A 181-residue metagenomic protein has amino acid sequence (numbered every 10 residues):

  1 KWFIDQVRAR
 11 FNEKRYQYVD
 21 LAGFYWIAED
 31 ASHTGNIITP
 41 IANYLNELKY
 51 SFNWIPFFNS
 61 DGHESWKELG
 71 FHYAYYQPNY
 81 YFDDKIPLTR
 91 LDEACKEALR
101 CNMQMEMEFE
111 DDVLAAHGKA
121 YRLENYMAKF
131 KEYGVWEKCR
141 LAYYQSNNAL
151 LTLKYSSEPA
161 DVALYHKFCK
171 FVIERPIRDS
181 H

Functional and structural regions predicted by a protein language model:
K1-D20, K129-F130: An active-site-proximal structural segment forming one wall of the substrate-binding cleft that immediately precedes
K1-I4, D20-D30, A42-H63, M107-E108: Aromatic-lined carbohydrate-recognition surfaces of secreted/lumenal glycan-active proteins
I4-N12, F57-W66, I86-A94: Alpha-helical scaffolding within the catalytic cores of extracellular/periplasmic polymer-degrading hydrolases
R8, I38-S51, C95-L99: Surface-exposed amphipathic alpha-helices with a cationic face
Q17-E29, H63, K67-K85: Aromatic- and acid-rich polysaccharide-binding/catalytic face of secreted or lumenal carbohydrate-active enzymes
A31-S32, N36-I38: Beta-propeller domains
N59, F71-H181: Substrate-binding cleft of secreted/luminal carbohydrate-active enzymes
